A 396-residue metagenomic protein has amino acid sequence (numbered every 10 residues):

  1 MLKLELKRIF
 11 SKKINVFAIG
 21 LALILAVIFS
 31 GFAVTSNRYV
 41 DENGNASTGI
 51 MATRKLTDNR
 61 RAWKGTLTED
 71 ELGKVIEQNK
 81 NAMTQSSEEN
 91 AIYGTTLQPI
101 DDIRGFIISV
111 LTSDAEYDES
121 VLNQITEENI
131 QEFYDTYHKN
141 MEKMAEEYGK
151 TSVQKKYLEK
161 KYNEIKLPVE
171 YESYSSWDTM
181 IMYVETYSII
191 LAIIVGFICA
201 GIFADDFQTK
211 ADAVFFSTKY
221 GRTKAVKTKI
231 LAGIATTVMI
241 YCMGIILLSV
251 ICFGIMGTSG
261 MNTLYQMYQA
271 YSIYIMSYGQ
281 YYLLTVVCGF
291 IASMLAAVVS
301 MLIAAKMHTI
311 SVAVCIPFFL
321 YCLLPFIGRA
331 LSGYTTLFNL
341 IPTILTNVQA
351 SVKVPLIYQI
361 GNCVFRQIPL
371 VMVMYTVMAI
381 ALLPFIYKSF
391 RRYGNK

Functional and structural regions predicted by a protein language model:
M1-V16: Aromatic- and glycine-rich beta-strand/loop motifs that create alpha-glucan
I14, G221-R222, T309-V314: Membrane-helix interface segments
N15-A18, A22, A292-S300, P355-K396: Alpha-helical transmembrane segments of multi-pass membrane transporters/translocases
G20-L23, S311-L324, L340-T343: Central hydrophobic cores of alpha-helical transmembrane segments in multi-pass integral membrane proteins
A26-N79, N129-D206, K227-K306, F326 (+1 more regions): Secretory targeting signals
C199-V214, T218, R222: Transmembrane helix boundary and interhelical loop/hinge segments in multi-pass membrane proteins
T336-I357: Short hydrophobic, aromatic-rich alpha-helical segments embedded in or entering the lipid bilayer of multi-pass
